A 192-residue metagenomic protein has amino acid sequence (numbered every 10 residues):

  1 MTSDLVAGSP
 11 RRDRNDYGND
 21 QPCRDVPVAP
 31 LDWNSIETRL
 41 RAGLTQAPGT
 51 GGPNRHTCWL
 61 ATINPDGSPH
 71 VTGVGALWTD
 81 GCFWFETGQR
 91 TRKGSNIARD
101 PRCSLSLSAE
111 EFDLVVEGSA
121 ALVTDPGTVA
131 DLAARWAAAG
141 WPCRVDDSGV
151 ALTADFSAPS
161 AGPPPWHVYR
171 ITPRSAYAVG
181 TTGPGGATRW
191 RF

Functional and structural regions predicted by a protein language model:
T2-R39, F112-F192: Charged, gly/pro-rich active-site loop segments
V28-V74: An N-terminal domain-cap segment
G52, S68, L77, I97 (+4 more regions): A generic structural signal for short, solvent-exposed coil/turn residues that cap or connect secondary-structure
R55-Q89, S95-I97, C103-L107, V115-S119: Short beta-strand segments
G88-R90, T182-G183: Secondary-structure transition/turn motif
T91-R92, G127: A generic structural signal for alpha-helix starts
A98-C103, A134, A138: Short, intrinsically disordered, mixed-charge
